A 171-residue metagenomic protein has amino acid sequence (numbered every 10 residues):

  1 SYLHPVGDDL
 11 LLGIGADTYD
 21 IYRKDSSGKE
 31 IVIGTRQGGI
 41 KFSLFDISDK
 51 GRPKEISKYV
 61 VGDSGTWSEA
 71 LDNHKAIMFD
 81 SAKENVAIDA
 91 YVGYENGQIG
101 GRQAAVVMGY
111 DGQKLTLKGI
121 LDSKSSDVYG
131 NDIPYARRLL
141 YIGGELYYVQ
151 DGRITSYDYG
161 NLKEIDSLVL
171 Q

Functional and structural regions predicted by a protein language model:
S1-Q171: Feature marking well-ordered beta-strand scaffolds used for ligand recognition
